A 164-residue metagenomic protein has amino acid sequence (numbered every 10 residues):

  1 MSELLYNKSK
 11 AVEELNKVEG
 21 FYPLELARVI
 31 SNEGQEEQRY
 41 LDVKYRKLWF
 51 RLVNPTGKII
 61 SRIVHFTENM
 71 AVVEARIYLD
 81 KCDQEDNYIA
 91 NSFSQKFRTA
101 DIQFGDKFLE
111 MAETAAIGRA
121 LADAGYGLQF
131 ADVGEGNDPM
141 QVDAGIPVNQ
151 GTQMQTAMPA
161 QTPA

Functional and structural regions predicted by a protein language model:
M1-P163: Polyanion-binding surfaces on beta-sheet-dominated domains and ring/shell assemblies
